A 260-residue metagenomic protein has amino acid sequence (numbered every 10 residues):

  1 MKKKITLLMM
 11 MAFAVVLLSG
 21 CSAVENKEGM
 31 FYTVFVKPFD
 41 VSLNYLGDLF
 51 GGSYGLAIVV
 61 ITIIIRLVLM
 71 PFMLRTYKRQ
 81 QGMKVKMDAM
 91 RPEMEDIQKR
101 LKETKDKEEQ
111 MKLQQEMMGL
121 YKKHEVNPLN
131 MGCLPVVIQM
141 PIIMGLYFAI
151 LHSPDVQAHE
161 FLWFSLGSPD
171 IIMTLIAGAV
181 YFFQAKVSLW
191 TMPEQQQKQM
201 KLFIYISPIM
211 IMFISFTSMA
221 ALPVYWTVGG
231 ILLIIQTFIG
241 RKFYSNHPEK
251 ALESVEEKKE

Functional and structural regions predicted by a protein language model:
K2-K4, M9-E260: Helix-loop-helix
